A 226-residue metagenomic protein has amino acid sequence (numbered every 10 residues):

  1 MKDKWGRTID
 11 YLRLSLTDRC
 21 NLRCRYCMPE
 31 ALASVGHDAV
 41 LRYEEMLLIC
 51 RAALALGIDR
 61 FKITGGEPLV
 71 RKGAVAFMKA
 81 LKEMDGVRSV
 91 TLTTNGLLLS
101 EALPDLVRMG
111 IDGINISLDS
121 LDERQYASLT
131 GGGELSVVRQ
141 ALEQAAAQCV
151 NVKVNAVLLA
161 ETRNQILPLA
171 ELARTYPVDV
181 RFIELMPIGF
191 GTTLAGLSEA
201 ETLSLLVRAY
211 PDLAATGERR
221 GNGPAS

Functional and structural regions predicted by a protein language model:
K4-Y43, L56: Canonical Radical SAM [4Fe-4S] cluster-binding loop centered on the CxxxCxxC motif and its immediate flanking residues
L16, V35, E67-R71, A160-T162 (+1 more regions): Short, small-residue-enriched loops and turns at beta-alpha junctions that line or gate enzyme active sites
T17-R19, P29-E30, T64-G66, T93-N95: Acidic/polar N-terminal loop/beta-strand segments that form early-domain functional surfaces
L32-G36, D122-L129, I188-T193: A short acidic, helix-capping loop that chelates divalent metal ions and anchors anionic groups
V40-I63, V70-P177, I183: Radical SAM/AdoMet-radical enzyme domain recognition
Q165-L167, T175, D179-S226: A C-terminal junction/extension of Radical SAM enzymes
